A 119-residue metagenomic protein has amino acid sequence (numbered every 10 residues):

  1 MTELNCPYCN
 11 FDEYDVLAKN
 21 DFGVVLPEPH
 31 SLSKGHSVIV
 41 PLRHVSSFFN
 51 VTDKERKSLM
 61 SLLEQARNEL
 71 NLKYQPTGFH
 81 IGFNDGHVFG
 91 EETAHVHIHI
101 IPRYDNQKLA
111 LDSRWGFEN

Functional and structural regions predicted by a protein language model:
M1-N119: HIT superfamily nucleotide-processing domains
